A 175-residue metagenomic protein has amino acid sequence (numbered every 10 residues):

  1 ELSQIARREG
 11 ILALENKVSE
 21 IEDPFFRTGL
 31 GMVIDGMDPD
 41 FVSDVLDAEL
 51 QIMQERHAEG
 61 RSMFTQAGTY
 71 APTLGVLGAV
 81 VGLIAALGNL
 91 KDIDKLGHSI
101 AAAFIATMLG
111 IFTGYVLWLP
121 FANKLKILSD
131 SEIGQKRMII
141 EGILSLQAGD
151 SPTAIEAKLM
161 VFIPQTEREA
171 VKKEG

Functional and structural regions predicted by a protein language model:
E1-G60, E132-G175: Large intracellular
E49-L128: Helix-termination/interfacial motifs at the ends of transmembrane alpha-helices
